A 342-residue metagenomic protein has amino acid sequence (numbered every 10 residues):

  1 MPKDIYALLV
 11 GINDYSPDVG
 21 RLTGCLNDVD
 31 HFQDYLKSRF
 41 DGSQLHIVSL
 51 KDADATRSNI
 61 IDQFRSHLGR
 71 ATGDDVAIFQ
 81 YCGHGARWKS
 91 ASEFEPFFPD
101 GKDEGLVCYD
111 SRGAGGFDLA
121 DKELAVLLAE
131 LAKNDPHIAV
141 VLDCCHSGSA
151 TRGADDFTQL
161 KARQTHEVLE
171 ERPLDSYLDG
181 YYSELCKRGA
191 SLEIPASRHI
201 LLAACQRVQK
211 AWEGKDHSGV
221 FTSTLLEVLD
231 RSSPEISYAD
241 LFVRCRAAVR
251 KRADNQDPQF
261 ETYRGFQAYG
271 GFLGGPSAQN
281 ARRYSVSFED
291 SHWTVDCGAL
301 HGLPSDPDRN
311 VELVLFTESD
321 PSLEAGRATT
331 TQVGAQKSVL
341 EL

Functional and structural regions predicted by a protein language model:
D4, D54-C82, A86-L160, L241: Caspase-like (clan CD) cysteine peptidase catalytic core
A7, D74, D175-H199, V208 (+1 more regions): Caspase-like cysteine protease fold
Y15-D30, D34, E213-H217: Glycine- and acidic-residue-enriched helix-capping/strand-helix junction motifs
T23-C25, G116-K122, L192-E193, I200 (+1 more regions): A short beta-strand-to-alpha-helix junction
H31-L45: Signal peptide-proximal N-terminal region of secreted/periplasmic/extracellular or secretory-lumen proteins
Q33-L36, V140, D216-D254: Non-catalytic, well-ordered alpha-helical segments in soluble enzyme domains
S149-G214: Extracellular S/T/G-rich loop segment that most often corresponds to the catalytic His/Ser-adjacent loop
R282-T294, L303-L342: Beta-strand/loop-dominated core regions that host nucleotide or nucleotide-derived cofactor-binding catalytic loops
